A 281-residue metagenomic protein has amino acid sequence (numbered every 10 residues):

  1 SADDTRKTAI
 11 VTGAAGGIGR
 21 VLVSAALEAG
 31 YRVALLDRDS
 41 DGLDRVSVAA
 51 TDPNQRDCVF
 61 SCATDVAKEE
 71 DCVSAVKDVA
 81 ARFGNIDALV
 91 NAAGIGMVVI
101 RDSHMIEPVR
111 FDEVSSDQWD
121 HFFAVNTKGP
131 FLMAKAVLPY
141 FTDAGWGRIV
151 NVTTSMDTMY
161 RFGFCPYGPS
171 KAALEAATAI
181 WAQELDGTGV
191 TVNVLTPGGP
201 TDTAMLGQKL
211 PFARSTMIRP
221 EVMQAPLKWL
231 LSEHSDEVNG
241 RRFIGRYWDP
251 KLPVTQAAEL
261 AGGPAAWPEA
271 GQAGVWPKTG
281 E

Functional and structural regions predicted by a protein language model:
A2-A34: Canonical Rossmann dinucleotide-binding motif of NAD(H)/NADP(H)-dependent dehydrogenases/reductases, specifically
A29-V46: Conserved glycine-rich Rossmann-like NAD(P)H-binding loop of the short-chain dehydrogenase/reductase
A63-A75, S116: The beta1-alpha1 cofactor-binding region of Rossmann-like NAD(H)/NADP(H)-dependent oxidoreductases
I95, E107-F131, W146, V150 (+1 more regions): Catalytic Tyr-X3-Lys loop
A134, S170: Active-site helix of classical SDR
P139, Q183-E184: Alpha-helical segment proximal to the catalytic Tyr-Lys
Y160-P169, I180: Active-site loop-to-helix junction immediately N-terminal to the catalytic Tyr of the SDR YXXXK motif in Rossmann-fold
G187, V194-L195, F212-G280: C-terminal helical subdomain
